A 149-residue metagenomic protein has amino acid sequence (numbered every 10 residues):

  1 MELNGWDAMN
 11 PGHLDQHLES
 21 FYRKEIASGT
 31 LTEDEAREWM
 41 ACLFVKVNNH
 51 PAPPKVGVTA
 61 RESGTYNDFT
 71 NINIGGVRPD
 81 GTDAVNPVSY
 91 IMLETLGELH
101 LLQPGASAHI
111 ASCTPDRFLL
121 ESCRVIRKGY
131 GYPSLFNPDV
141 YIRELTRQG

Functional and structural regions predicted by a protein language model:
M1-G149: Conserved catalytic cores of very large enzyme subunits
